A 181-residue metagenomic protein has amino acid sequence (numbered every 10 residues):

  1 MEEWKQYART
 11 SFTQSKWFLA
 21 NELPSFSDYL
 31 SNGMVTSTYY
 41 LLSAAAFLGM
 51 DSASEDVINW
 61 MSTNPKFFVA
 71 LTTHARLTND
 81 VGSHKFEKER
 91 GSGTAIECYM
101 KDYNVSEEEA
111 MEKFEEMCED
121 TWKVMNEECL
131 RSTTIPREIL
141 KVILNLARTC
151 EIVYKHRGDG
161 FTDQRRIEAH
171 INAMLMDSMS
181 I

Functional and structural regions predicted by a protein language model:
M1-I181: Alpha-helical, largely C-terminal catalytic domains that coordinate divalent metal ions via clustered Asp/Glu/His
